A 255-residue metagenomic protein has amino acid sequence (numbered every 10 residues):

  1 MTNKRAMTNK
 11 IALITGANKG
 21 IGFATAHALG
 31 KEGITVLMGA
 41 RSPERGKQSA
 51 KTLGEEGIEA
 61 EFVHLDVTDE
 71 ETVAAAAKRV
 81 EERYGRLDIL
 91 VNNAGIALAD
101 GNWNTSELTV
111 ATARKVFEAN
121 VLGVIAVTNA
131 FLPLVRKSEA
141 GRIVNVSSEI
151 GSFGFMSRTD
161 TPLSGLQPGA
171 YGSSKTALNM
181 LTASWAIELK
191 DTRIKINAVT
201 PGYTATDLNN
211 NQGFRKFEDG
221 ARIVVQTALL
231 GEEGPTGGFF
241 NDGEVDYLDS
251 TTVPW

Functional and structural regions predicted by a protein language model:
K4-L37: Canonical Rossmann dinucleotide-binding motif of NAD(H)/NADP(H)-dependent dehydrogenases/reductases, specifically
E32-Q48: Conserved glycine-rich Rossmann-like NAD(P)H-binding loop of the short-chain dehydrogenase/reductase
P43, V63-K78: The beta1-alpha1 cofactor-binding region of Rossmann-like NAD(H)/NADP(H)-dependent oxidoreductases
I58-E59, R79-N92, L98, T109: A glycine-rich helix->loop->beta "capping" turn within Rossmann-like NAD(P)(H)-dependent oxidoreductase domains
V91, V127-F131, V135, L181-T182 (+1 more regions): Hydrophobic positions on the long internal alpha-helix of Rossmann-like NAD(P)-dependent oxidoreductase domains
I96-A97, W103-F117, R136-K190: Catalytic loop of short-chain dehydrogenase/reductase
T176, D191, A198-V199, T206 (+1 more regions): C-terminal helical subdomain
